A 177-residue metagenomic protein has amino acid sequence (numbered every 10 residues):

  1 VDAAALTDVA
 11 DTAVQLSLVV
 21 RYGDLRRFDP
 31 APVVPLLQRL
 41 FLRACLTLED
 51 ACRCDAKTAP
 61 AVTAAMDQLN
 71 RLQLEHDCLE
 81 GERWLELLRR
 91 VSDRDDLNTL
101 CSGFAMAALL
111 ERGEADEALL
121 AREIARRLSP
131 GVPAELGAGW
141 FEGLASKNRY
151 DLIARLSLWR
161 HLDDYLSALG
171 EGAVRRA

Functional and structural regions predicted by a protein language model:
V1-A177: Extended repeat-based interaction scaffolds and adjacent low-complexity, acidic/S/T/P-biased segments that form broad
